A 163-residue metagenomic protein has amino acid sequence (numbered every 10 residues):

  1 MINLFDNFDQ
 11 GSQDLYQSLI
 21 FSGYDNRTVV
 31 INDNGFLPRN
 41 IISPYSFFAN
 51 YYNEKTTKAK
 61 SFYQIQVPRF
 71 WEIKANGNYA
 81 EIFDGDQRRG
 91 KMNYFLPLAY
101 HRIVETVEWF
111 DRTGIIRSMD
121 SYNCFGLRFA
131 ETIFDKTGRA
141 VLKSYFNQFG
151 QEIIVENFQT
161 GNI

Functional and structural regions predicted by a protein language model:
M1-I163: Glycine/tyrosine- and acidic-biased, solvent-exposed loop/turn segments at the edges of beta-strands
